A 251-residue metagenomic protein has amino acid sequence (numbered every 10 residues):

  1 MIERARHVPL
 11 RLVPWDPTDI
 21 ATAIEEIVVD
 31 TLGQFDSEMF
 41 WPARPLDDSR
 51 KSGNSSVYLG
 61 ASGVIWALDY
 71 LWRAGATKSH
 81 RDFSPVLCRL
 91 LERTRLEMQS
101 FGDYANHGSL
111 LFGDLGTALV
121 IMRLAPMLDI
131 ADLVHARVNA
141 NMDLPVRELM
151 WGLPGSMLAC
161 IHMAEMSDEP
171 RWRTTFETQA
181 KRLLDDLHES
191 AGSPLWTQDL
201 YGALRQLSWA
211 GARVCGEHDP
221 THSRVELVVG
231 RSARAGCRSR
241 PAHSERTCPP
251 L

Functional and structural regions predicted by a protein language model:
M1-L251: Glycan-recognition and catalytic cores of secretory/periplasmic carbohydrate-active enzymes
